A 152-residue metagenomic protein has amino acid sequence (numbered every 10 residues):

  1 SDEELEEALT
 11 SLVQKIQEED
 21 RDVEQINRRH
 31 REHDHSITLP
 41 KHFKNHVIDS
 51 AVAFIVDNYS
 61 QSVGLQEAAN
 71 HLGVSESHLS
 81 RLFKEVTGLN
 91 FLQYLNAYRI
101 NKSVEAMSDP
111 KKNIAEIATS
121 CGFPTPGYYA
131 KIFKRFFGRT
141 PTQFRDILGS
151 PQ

Functional and structural regions predicted by a protein language model:
S1, K15-R21, S36, P40-F43 (+5 more regions): Basic, amphipathic alpha-helical hairpins
S1-E32: Hydrophobic, helix-rich cores of sensory/ligand-binding and other regulatory modules that couple small-molecule
E6, H42-D49, A97-Y98: Amphipathic alpha-helical repeat elements characteristic of tetratricopeptide repeat
A8-K15, L72, S120-C121, I132: Generic recognition of well-ordered alpha-helical segments
T38, G127, K131-Q152: …primarily DNA-binding HTH/wHTH and HhH modules…
V52-D57, S62-Q66, V74, E85-P124 (+1 more regions): Terminal helix-turn-helix DNA-binding modules in bacterial transcription factors
A68-E76, S80: Helix-turn-helix
S77, P126-G127: Key DNA-contact positions within bacterial/archaeal DNA-binding proteins
